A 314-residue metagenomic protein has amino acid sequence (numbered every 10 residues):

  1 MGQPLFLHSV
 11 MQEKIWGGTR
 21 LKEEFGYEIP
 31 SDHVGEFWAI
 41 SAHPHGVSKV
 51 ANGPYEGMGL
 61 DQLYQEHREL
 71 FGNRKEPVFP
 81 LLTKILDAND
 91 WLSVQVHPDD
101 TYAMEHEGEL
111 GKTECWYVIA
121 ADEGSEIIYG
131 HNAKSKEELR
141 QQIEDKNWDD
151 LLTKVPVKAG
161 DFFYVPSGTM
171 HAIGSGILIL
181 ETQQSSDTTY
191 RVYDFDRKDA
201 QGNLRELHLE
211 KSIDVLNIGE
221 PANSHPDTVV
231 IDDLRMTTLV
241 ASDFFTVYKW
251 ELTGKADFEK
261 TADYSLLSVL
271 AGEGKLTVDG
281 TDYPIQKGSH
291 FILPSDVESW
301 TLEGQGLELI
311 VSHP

Functional and structural regions predicted by a protein language model:
M1-K134, D196-A222, V247, E308: Transition-metal
V78, L86-W91, D100, L110 (+5 more regions): Ligand-binding loop in jelly-roll beta-barrel domains
T83-K84, L92, E114-Y117, K154-V155 (+3 more regions): His/acidic/aromatic-lined binding-pocket segments of jelly-roll/cupin-type domains and related regulatory beta-sandwich
Q141-D149, E273-K275: Short, structured beta-strand/loop micro-motifs enriched in basic residues and often containing a Trp
D145-L151, F162-Y164, M170-P221: An exposed, glycine/acidic-rich loop-and-rim segment of catalytic or binding clefts
L152-Y164, L178, D279-V297: Short acidic-glycine-tyrosine-enriched beta hairpin
Y190-D257, T261: C-terminal amphipathic alpha-helical segment
K255-D257, G272-T277, H290: Short beta-strand segments in beta-sandwich/barrel cores
